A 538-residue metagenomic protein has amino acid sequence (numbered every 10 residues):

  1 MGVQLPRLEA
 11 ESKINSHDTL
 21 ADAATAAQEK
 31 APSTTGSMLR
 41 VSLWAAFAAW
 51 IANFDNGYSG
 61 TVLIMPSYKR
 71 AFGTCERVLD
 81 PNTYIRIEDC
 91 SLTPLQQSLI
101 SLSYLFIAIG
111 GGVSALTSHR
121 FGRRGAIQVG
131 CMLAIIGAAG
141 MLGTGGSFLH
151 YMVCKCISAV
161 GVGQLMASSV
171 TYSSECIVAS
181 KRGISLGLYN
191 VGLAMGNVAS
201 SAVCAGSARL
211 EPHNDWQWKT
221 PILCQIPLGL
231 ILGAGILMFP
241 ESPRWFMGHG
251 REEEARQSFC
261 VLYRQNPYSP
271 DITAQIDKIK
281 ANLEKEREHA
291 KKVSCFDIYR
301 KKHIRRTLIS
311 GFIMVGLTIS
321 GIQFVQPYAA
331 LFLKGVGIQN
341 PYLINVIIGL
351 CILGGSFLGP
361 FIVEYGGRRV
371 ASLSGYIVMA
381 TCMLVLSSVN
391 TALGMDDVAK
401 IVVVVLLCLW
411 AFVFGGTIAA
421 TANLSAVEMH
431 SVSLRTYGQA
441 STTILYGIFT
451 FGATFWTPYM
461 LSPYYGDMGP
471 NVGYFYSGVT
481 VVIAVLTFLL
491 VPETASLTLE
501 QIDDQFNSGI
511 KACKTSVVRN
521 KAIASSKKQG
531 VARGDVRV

Functional and structural regions predicted by a protein language model:
G2-V261, E284-V538: Alpha-helical transmembrane bundle of multi-pass membrane proteins
V261-A274: Short intracellular "coupling" helices and adjacent cytoplasmic loop segments at the cytosolic face of multi-pass
I272-K285: Cytosol/matrix-facing amphipathic helices and coiled-coil assembly/linker segments of eukaryotic membrane proteins
